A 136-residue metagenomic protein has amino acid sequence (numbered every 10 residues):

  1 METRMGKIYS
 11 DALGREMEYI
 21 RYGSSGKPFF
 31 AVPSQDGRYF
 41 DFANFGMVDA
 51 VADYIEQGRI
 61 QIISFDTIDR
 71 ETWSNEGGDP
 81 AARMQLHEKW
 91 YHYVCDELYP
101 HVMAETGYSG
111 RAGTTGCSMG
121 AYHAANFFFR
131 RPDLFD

Functional and structural regions predicted by a protein language model:
M1-D136: Non-catalytic cap/lid and distal C-terminal segments of serine-dependent acyl enzymes
